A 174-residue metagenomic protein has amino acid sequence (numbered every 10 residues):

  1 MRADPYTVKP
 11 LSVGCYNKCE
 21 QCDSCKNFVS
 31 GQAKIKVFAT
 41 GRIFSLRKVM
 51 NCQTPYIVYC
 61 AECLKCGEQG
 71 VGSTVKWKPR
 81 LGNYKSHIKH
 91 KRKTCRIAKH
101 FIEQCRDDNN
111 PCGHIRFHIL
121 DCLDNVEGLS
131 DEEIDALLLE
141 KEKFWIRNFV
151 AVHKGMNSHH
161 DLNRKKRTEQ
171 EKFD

Functional and structural regions predicted by a protein language model:
M1-D174: Charged structural interfaces that engage phosphate-rich ligands and support phosphoryl-transfer chemistry
